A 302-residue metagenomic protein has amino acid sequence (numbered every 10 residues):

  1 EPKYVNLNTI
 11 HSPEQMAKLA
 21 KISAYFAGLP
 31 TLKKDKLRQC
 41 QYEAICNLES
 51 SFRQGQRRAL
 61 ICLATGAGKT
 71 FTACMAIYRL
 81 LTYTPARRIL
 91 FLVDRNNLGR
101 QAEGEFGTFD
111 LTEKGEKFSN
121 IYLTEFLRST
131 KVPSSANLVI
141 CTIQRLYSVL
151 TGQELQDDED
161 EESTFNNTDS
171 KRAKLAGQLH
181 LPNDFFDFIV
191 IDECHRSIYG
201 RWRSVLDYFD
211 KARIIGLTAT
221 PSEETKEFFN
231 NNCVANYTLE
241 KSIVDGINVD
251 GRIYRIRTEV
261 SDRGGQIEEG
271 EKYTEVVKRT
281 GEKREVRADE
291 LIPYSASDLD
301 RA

Functional and structural regions predicted by a protein language model:
E1-R88, V93, N97, Q101-E113 (+6 more regions): ATP-dependent helicase/translocase motor core
A76, Q101-F106, R201-Y208, F228 (+1 more regions): Alpha-helical scaffold elements adjacent to nucleotide-binding pockets in ATP/GTP-utilizing enzyme cores
P85-R87, S135, F185-F186, D210-R213 (+1 more regions): Short glycine-/polar-rich loops that comprise or flank the Walker A/P-loop and associated switch/sensor motifs
N96-L98, Q144-S148, H195-R196, T220-E224 (+1 more regions): Conserved nucleotide-binding/hydrolysis micro-motifs of P-loop NTPases
T124-V139: Conserved motor-coupling elements within RecA-like helicase/translocase cores
V139-T142, R213-T218: Structural recognition of the conserved hydrophobic beta-strand(s) that form the central parallel beta-sheet of P-loop
D157-I215: SF2 helicase catalytic motif II
K226-A302: Interdomain helical connector at the RecA1-RecA2 junction of SF1/SF2 helicase-like NTPases
